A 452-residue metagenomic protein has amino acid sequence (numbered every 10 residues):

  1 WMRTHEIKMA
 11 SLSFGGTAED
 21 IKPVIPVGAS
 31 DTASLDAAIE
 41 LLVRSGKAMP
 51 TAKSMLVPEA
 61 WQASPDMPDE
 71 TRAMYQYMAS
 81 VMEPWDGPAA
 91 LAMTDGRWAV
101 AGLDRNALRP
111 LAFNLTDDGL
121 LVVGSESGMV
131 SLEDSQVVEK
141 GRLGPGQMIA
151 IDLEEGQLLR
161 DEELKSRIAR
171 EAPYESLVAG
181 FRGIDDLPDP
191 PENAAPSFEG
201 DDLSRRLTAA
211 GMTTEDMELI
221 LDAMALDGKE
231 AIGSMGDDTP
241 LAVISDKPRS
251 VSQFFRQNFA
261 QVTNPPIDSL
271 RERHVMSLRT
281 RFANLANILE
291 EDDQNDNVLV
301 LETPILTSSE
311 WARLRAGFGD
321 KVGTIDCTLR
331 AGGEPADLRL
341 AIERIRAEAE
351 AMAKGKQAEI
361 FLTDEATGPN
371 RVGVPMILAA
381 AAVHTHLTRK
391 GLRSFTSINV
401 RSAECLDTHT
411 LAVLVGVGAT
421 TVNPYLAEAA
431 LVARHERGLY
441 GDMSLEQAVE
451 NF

Functional and structural regions predicted by a protein language model:
W1-D20, A33, Q62-A90, G96-A101 (+2 more regions): Glycine-rich phosphate/ribose-binding loops and adjacent secondary-structure elements that form binding surfaces
M2-D293, T307: Conserved short alpha-helical segments that host acidic/polar catalytic motifs at enzyme active sites
D227-A231, D238-G391: Non-catalytic terminal/interface segments that mediate subunit docking, oligomerization, and allosteric communication
